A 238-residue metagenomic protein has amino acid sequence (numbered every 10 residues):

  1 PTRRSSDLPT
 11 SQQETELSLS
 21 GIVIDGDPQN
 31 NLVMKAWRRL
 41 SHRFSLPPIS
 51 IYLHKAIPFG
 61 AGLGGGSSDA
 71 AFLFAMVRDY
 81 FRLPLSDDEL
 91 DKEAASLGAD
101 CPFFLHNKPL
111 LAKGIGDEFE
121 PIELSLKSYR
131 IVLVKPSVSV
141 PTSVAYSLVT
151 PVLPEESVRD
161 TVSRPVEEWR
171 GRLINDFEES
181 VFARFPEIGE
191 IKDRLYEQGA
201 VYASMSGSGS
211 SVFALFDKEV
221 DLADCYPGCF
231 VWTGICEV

Functional and structural regions predicted by a protein language model:
P1-S5: Short, small-residue-biased leader/transition segments that mark boundaries at the very start of proteins
S6-P47, P58-G60, S147-T150, E167: N-terminal beta-alpha supersecondary unit
V33, A61-D87: DPxDG-like acidic metal-binding loop motif
S41-S50, A75-S96, K218-G228: Phosphate-handling active-site elements
I49-G62, G199-A203: Short pre-catalytic strand/loop immediately N-terminal to key active-site residues, enriched for Gly-Thr
G65-G66, M205-S210: Glycine-rich beta-strand-to-loop/alpha-helix junction loops that act as flexible
L105-Y202, D217-P227, W232-V238: Conserved, helical-rich catalytic subdomain that frames metal- and/or nucleotide-binding sites in enzyme alpha/beta
F213-L215: Short hydrophobic/aromatic beta-strand micro-patches that form the beta-sheet surface supporting nucleotide- or nucleic
